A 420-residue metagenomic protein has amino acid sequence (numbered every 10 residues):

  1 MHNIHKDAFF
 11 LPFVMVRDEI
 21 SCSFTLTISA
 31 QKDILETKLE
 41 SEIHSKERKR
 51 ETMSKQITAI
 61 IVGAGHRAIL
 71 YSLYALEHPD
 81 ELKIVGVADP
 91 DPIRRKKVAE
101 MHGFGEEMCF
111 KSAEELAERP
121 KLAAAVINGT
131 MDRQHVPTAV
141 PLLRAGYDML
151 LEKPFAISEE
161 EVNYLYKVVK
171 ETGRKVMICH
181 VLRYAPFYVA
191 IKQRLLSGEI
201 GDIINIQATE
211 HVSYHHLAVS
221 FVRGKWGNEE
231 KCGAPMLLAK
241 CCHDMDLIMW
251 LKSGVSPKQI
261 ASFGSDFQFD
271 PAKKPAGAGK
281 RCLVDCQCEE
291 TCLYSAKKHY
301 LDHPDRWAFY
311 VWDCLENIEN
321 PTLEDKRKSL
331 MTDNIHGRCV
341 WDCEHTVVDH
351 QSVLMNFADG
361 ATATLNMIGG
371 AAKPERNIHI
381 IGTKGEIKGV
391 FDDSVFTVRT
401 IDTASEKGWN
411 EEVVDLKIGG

Functional and structural regions predicted by a protein language model:
H2, M15, E19, S23-T27 (+2 more regions): Short, positively charged and aromatic/hydrophobic N-terminal segments
E51-F104: N-terminal Rossmann-like dinucleotide-binding module
G65, E107-V168: Beta-loop-alpha module in the N-terminal Rossmann-like domain of NAD(P)-dependent dehydrogenases, especially those
N128, L151, I157, V176-I178 (+2 more regions): Hydrophobic residues in well-ordered beta-strands that form the structural core
Y164-V181, D202-N205: Rossmann-fold dehydrogenase core element
L182-R338: Predominantly a Rossmann-like dinucleotide-binding segment in NAD(P)-dependent oxidoreductases
G264, D270-G420: NAD(P)-dinucleotide binding in Rossmann-like oxidoreductases
